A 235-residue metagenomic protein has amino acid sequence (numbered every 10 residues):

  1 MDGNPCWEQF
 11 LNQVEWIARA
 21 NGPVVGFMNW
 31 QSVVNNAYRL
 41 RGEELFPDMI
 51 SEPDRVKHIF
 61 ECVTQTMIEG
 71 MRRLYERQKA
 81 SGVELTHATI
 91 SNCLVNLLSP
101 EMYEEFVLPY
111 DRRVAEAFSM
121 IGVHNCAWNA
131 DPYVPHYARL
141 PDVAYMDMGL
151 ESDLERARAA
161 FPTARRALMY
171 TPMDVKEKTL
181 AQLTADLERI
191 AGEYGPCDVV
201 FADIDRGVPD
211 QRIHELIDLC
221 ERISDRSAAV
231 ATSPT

Functional and structural regions predicted by a protein language model:
M1-T235: Active-site loop segments of alpha/beta catalytic cores
